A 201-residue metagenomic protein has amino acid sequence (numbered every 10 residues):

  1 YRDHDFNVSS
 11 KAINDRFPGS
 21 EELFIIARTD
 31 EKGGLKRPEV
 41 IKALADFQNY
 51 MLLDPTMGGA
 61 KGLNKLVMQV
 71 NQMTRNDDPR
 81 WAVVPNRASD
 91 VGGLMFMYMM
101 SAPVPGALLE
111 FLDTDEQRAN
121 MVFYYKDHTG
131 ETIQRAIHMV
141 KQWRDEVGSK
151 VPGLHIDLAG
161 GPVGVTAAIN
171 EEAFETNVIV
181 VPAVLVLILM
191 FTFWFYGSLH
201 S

Functional and structural regions predicted by a protein language model:
Y1-H200: Extracytoplasmic
